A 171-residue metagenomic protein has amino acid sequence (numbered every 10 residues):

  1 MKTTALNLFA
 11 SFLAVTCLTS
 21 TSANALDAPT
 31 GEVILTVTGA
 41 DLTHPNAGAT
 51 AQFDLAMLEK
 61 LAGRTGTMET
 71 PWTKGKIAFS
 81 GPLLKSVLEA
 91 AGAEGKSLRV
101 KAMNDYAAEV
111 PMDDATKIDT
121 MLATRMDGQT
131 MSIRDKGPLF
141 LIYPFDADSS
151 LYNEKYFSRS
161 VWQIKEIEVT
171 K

Functional and structural regions predicted by a protein language model:
M1-S11: Bacterial N-terminal signal peptides that target proteins for export
K2-T4, C17, P111: Alpha-helix initiation/capping motif
L13-T16, A91: Alpha-helix capping/termination and helix-coil
V15-N24: C-terminal segment of classical bacterial N-terminal signal peptides
N24-K171: N-terminal intrinsically disordered, low-complexity segments enriched in P/E/S/T
